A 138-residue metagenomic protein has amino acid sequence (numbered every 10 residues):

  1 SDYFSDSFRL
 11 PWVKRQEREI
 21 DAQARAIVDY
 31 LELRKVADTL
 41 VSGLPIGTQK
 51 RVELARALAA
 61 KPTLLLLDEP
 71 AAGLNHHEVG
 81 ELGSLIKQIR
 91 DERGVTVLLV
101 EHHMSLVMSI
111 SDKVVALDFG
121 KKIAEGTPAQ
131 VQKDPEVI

Functional and structural regions predicted by a protein language model:
S1-I138: Glycine-rich phosphate-binding loops of nucleotide-dependent enzymes
